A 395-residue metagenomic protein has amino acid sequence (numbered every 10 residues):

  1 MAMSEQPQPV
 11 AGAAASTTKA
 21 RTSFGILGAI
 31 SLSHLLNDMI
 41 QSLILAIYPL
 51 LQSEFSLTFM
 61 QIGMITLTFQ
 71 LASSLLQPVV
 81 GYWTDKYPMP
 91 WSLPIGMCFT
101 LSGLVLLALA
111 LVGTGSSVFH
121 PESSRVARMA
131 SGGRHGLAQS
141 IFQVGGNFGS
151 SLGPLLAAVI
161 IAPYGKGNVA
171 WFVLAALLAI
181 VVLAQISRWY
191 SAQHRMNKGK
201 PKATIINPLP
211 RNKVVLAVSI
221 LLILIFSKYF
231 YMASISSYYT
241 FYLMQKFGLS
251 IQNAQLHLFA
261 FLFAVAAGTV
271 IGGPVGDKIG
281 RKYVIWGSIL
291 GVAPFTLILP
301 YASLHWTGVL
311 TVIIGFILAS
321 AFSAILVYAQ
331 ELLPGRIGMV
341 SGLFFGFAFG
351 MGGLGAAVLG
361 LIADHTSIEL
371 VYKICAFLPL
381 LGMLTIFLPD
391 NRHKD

Functional and structural regions predicted by a protein language model:
S42, Q70-P78, S150-S151, L262-V270 (+1 more regions): Residue-level signature of mid-helix packing/kink "hotspots" within the transmembrane helices of 12-pass Major
I44-L45, L216-L262, A266: Extracytoplasmic gate region of multi-pass secondary transporters
L75-V105: Conserved MFS/SLC helix-loop-helix module at the cytosolic interface between two early adjacent transmembrane helices
L76-P88, T269-G280, A363-D364: Helix-to-loop junctions at the C-terminal end of transmembrane segments in multipass secondary transporters
L109-G145: Cytoplasmic helix-loop-helix junction between adjacent transmembrane helices in 12-TM secondary transporters
F142-A192: Helix-loop-helix hairpin linking two adjacent transmembrane segments in secondary transporters
Q185-P208, D395: Flexible cytoplasmic inter-helical loops of multi-pass small-molecule transporters
G276-I325: C-terminal transmembrane helical hairpin of 12-TM major facilitator-type secondary transporters
